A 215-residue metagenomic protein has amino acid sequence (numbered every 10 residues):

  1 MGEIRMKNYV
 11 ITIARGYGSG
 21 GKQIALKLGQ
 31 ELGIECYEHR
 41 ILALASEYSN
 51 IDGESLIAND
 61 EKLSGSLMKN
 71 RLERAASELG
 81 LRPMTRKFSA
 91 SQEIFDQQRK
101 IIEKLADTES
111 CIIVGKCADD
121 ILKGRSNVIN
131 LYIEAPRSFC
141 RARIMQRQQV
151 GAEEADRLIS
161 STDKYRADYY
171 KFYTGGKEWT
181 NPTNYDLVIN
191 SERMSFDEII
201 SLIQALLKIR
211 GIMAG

Functional and structural regions predicted by a protein language model:
M1-R5: Short, Lys/Arg-enriched N-terminal segments with co-localized hydrophobic residues within the first ~10-30 amino acids
I11-L26: Glycine-rich phosphate-binding P-loop
E35-S46: Short beta-strand-centered segment that lines the nucleotide-binding/catalytic pocket of NTP-utilizing
S46-S110: ATP-dependent small-molecule kinase phosphotransfer cores that center on conserved nucleotide phosphate-binding segments
G65-R71, G151-F196: Small-molecule kinase domains that catalyze NTP-dependent phosphoryl transfer to phosphate-bearing small molecules
K100-E103, G175-G215: NTP-dependent small-molecule kinase module
L105, I121-G124: RNA pseudouridine synthases
G124-R147, E153-S161: Conserved phosphate-donor/acceptor-positioning beta-strand/loop module used by diverse small-molecule
